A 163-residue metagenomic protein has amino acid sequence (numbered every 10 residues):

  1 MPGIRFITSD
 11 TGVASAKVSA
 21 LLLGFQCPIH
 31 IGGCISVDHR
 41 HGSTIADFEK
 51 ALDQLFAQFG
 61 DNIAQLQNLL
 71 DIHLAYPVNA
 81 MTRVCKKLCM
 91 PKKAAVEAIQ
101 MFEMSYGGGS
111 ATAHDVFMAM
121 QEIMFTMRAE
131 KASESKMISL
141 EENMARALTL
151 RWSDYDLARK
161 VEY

Functional and structural regions predicted by a protein language model:
G3-Y163: Intrinsically disordered, low-complexity regions enriched in serine/threonine
